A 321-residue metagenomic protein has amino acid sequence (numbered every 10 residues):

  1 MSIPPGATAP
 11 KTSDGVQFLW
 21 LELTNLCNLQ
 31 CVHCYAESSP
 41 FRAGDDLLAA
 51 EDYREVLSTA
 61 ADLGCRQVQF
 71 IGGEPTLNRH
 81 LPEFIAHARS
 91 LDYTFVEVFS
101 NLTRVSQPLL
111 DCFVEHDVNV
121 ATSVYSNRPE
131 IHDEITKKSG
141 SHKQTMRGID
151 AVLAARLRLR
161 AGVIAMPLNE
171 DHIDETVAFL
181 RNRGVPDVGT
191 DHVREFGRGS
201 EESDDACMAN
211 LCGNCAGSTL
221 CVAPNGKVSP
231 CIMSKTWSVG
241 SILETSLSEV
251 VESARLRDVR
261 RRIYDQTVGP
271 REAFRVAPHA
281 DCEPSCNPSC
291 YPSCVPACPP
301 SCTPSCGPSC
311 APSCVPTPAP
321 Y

Functional and structural regions predicted by a protein language model:
S2, A7-P10, S234-Y321: Flexible mid-to-C-terminal extensions adjoining Fe-S/redox cofactors in radical SAM and related proteins
K11-L48, S234: Canonical Radical SAM [4Fe-4S] cluster-binding loop centered on the CxxxCxxC motif and its immediate flanking residues
S39-A43, P129-T136, G199-E201: A short acidic, helix-capping loop that chelates divalent metal ions and anchors anionic groups
L47-E74, N78-T190: Radical SAM/AdoMet-radical enzyme domain recognition
P167-E170, G189-C207, K235-S238: Flexible glycine/acidic-rich beta-alpha junction loops that bind and position SAM and/or redox cofactors in anaerobic
G213-A216: Short, small/polar residue-rich loop motifs at catalytic or cofactor-binding pockets
V222-A223: Short, acidic, Ser/Thr-enriched surface-loop or helix-capping motifs
